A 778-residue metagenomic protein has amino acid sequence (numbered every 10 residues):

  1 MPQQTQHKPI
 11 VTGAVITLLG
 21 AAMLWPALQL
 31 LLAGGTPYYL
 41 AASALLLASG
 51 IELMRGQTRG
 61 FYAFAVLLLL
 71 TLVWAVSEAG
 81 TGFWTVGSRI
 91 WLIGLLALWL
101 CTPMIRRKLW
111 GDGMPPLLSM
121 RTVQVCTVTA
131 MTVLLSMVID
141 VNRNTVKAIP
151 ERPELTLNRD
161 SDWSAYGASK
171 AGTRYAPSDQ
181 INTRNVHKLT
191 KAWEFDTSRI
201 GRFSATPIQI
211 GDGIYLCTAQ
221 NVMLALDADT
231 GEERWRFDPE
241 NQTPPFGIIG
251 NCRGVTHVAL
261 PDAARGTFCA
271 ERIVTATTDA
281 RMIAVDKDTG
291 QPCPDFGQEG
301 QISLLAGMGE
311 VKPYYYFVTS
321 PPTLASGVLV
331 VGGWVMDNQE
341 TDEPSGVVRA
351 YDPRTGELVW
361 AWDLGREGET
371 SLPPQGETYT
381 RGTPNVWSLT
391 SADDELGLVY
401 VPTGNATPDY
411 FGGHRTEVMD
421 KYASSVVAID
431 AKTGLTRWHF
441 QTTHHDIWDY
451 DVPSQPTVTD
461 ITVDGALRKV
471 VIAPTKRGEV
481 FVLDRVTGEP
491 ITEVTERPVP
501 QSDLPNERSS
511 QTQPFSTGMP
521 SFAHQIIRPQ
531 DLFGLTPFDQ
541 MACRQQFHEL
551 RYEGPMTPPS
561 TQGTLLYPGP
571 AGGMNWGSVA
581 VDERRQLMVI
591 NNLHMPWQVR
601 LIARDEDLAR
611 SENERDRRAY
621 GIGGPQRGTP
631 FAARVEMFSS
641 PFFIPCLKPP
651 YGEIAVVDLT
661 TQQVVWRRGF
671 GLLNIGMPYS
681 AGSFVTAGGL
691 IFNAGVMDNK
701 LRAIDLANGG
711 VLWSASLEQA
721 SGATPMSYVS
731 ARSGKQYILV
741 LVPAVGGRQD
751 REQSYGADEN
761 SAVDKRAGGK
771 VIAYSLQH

Functional and structural regions predicted by a protein language model:
M1-I149: Topology signature of small-to-medium multi-pass alpha-helical membrane proteins
G94-G111, R121-V138, A228-E233, R253-H257 (+3 more regions): Hydrophobic or amphipathic alpha-helical targeting/insertion segments
P115-P116, L134-S178, T512-L535: N-terminal pre-domain segments of enzymes
C126, A130, L134-D160, N182-T183 (+5 more regions): N-terminal amphipathic, basic-rich helices that act as targeting or association modules
D160-G167, I200-Q220, G247-R281, Y314-T341 (+10 more regions): Repeat-blade elements of multi-bladed beta-propeller folds
K170-A176, R199-S204, L224, D409-Y410 (+1 more regions): Short, solvent-exposed loop/turn elements at domain surfaces
N185-S198, M223-P245, A259, A263-A264 (+11 more regions): Extracytoplasmic/lumenal domain signature
S391, Q513, T517-M595, D605-D607 (+1 more regions): Long, low-complexity segments enriched in small/aliphatic residues
